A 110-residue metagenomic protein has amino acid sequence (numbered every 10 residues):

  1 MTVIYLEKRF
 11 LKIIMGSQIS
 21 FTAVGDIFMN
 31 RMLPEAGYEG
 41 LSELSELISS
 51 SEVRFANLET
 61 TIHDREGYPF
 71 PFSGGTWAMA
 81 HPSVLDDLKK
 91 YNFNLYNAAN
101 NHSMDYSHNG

Functional and structural regions predicted by a protein language model:
T2-G110: Acidic, metal/ion-coordinating pockets
